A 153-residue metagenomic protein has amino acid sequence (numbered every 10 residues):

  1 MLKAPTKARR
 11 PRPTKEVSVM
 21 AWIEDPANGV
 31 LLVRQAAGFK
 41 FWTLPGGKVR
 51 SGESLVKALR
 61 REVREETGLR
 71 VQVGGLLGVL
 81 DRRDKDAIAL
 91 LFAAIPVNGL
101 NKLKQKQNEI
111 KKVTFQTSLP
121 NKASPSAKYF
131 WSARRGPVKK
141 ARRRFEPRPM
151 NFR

Functional and structural regions predicted by a protein language model:
M1-M20: Acidic, metal-coordinating catalytic segment for phosphate/diphosphate chemistry, firing primarily on the Nudix
K15, K40, Q72, D86-I88: Residue-level preference for beta-strand/loop junctions
V17-V19, N28, I88-L90, K111: Change "...and in nucleic-acid phosphodiester-cleaving endonucleases..." to "...and in nucleic-acid processing enzymes
I23-E24, L32, A94-P96, F115: Conserved hydrophobic "DFG−1" position in protein kinase catalytic cores
D25-E65, L69: Conserved Nudix-box catalytic region and its N-terminal flanking loop in Nudix hydrolases and closely related
F39-F41, N108-R153: Nudix hydrolase/Nudix homology domain
R70-G78: A short coil-to-beta-strand element that immediately follows conserved catalytic motifs
D81-K102, T114, A133-P137: Active-site-adjacent beta-strand/loop module that shapes the phosphate/pyrophosphate-binding cleft
